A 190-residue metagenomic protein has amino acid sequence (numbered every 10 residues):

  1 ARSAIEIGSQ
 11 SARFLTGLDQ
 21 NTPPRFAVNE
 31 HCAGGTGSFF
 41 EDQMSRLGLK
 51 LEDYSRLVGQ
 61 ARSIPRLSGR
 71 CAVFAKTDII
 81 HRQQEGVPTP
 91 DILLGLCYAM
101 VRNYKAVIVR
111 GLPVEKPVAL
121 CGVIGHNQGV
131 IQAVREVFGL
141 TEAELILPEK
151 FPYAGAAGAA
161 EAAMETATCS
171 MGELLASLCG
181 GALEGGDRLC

Functional and structural regions predicted by a protein language model:
R2-N21: Gly/Thr-rich phosphate-binding beta-strand-loop-beta motif of the actin/hexokinase/Hsp70
I5-S9, A27-G35, G95-C97, C121-G125 (+1 more regions): Active-site nucleophile and cofactor-binding loops and adjacent substrate-binding regions of central metabolic enzymes
D19-S63, E161-E165: Glycine-rich phosphate-binding loop plus the immediately following alpha-helix
F40-E41, P148-L183: Glycine-rich phosphate-binding/hydrolytic loop that grips phosphoryl groups
S55-D91: A mobile "lid/hinge" subdomain adjacent to the ATP/sugar-phosphate binding pocket shared across diverse ATP-dependent
T77-A106, P152: Adenine-nucleotide phosphate-binding core of ATP-dependent small-molecule kinases
R110-V137, P148-G155: Glycine-rich phosphate-binding loops at beta-strand->alpha-helix junctions
